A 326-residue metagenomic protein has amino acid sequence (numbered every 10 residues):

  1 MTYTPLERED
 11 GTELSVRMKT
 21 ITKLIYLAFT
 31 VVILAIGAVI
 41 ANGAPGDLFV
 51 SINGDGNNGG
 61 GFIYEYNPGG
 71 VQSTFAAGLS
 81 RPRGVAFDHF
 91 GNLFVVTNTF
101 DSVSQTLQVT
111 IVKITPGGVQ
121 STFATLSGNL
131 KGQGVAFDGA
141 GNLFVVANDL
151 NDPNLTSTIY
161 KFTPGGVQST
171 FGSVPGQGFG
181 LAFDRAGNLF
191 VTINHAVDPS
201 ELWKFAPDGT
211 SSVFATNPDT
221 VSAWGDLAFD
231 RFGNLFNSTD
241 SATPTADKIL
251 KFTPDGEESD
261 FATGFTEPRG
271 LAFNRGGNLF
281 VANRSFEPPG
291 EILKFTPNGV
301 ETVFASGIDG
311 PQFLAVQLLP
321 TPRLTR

Functional and structural regions predicted by a protein language model:
M1-T22: N-terminal secretory signal peptides that target proteins for export/translocation
Y26-G37: Bacterial N-terminal signal peptides
A41-I52, T321-R326: Boundary/junction segments of secreted and surface-exposed precursor proteins
A44-P45, N58-G60, G78-F90, L126-A140 (+8 more regions): Beta-rich, blade/repeat-based domains predominating in secreted/periplasmic proteins but also intracellular
D47-S51, N92-V95, N142-V145, N188-V191 (+2 more regions): Conserved beta-propeller blade signature
N53-D55, N98-F100, N148-L150, N194-A196 (+2 more regions): Short loop/turn segments immediately following the C-termini of beta-strands
G61-Y64, Q108-V112, S157-Y160, S200-W203 (+2 more regions): A short loop-to-beta-strand structural motif that recurs across blades of beta-propeller domains
V71-A77, V119-L126, V167-S173, T210-N217 (+2 more regions): A short beta-strand motif characteristic of beta-propeller blades
